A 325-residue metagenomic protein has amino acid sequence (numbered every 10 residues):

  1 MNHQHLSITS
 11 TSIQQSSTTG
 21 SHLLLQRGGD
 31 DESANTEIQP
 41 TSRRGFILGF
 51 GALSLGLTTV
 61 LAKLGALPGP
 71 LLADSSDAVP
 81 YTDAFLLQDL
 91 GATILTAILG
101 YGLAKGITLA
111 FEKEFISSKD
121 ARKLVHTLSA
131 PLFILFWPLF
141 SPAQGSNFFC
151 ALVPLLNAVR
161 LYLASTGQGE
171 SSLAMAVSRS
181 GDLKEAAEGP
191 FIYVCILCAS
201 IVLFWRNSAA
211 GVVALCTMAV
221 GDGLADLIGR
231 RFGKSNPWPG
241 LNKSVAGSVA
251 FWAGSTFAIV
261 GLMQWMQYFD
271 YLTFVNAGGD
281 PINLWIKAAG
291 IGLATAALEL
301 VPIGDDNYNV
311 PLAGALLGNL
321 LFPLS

Functional and structural regions predicted by a protein language model:
M1-P40: N-terminal chloroplast transit peptides
T36-I116, D120-G240, S244-S325: Hydrophobic alpha-helical transmembrane segments
